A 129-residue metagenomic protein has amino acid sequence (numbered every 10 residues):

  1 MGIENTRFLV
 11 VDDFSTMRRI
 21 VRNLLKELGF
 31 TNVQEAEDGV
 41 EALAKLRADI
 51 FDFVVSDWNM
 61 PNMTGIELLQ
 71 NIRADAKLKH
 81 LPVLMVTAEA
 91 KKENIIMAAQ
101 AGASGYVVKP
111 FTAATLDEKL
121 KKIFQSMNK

Functional and structural regions predicted by a protein language model:
S15-Q34: Two-component/phosphorelay signaling modules centered on CheY-like receiver
R22, E67, A90-G105: Alpha4 helix (beta4-alpha4-beta5 surface) of REC/receiver domains from two-component response regulators
E35-A44, G65: Helix N-cap/capping motif at the beta->alpha junctions
A44, I66-K79: Short amphipathic alpha-helix used as the core "switch/output" element in two-component signaling
D49-V55: Active-site beta3 strand of CheY-like receiver
M60: Receiver (REC) domain active-site loop signature in two-component systems and cognate sites in sensor histidine kinases
F111-L120: C-terminal output helix
